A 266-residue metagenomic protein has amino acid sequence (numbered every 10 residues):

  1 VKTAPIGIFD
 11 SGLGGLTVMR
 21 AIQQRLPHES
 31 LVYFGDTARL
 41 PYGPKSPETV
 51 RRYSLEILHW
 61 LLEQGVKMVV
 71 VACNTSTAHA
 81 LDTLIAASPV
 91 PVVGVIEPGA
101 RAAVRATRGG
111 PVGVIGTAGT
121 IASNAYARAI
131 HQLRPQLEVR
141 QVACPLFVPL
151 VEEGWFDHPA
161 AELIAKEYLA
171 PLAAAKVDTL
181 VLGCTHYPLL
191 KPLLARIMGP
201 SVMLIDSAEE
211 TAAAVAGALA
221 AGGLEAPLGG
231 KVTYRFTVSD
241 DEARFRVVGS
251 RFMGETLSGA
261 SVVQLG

Functional and structural regions predicted by a protein language model:
V1-G266: Non-catalytic structural scaffold of enzyme domains
